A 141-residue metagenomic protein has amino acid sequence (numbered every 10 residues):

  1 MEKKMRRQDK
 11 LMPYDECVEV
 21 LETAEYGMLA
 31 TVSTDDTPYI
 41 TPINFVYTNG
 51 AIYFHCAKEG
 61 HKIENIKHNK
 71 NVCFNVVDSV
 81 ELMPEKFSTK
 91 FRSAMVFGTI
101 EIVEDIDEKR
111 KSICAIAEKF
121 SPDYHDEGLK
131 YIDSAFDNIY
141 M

Functional and structural regions predicted by a protein language model:
M1-E22: Extreme N-terminal tail/first-helix region
E2-Q8, E81-M141: Charged, gly/pro-rich active-site loop segments
L21, N65-I66, I116: A generic structural signal for nonpolar/aromatic side chains embedded in well-ordered alpha-helices
A24-K58, F74-N75: Short beta-strand segments
E25-Y26, N71, S121, H125: Generic structural signal for secondary-structure transition and capping sites
A57-H61, A117: Short, solvent-exposed aromatic-acidic interface loops
K62-R92: Helix-adjacent hinge/juxtasegments
